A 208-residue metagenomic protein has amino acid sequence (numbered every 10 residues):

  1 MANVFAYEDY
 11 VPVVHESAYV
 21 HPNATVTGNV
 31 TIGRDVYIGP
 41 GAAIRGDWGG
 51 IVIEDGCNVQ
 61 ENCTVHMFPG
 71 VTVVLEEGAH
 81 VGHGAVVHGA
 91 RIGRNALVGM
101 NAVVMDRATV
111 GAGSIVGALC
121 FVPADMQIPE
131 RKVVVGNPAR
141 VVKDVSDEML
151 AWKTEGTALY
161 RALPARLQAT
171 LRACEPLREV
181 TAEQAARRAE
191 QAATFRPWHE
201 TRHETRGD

Functional and structural regions predicted by a protein language model:
M1-T31, D35, A43, A193-G207: Extended, small-residue-rich solenoid/repeat segments and analogous flexible loops that form exposed scaffolds
M1-V13, D47, D55, E61-C63 (+3 more regions): Glycine-rich hexapeptide-repeat left-handed beta-helix
V36, C57: Short hydrophobic/aromatic patches on the structural cores and recognition surfaces of FHA
G39, Q60: Small cofactor-carrier domains centered on a conserved lysine used for covalent cofactor attachment
